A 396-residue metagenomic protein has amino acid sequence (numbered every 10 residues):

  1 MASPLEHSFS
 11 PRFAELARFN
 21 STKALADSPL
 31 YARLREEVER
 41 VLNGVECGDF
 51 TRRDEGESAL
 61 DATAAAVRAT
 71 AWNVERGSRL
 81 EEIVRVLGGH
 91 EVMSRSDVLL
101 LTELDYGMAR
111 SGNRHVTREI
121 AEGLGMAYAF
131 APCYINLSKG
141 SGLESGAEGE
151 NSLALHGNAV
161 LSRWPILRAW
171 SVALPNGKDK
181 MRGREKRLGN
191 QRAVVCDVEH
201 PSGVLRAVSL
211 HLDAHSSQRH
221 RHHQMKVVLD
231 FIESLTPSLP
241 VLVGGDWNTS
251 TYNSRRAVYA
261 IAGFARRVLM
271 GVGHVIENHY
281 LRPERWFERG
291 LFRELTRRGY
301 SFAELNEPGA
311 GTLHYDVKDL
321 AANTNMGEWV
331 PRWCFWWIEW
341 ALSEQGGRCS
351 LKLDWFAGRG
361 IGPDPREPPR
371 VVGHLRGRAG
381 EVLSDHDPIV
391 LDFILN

Functional and structural regions predicted by a protein language model:
M1-R53, S171, E233-L242, T249-N396: Metal-dependent phosphoester-hydrolase catalytic domains
A2-D61, L104-V204, V371: Structured beta-strand-rich core segments of catalytic domains in phosphoester-bond hydrolases
D54-A71, R76: Short, contiguous, helix-prone interaction/anchoring segments in small proteins
T63-A64, T70, E81-G89, S94-S96 (+6 more regions): C-terminal or late-domain output modules
R68-N73, R79, L87-N113, C133 (+8 more regions): Active-site beta-strand/loop signature of hydrolases that rely on acidic residues for catalysis
E75-E81, Y106-S111, K186-L188, S217-R219 (+1 more regions): Acidic-and-aromatic substrate-binding clefts and catalytic sites of carbohydrate-active enzymes
R79, I83, V116, I120 (+3 more regions): Stable alpha-helical elements in mature extracytoplasmic
E82-I83, G112-R114, G140-E144, A173 (+4 more regions): Short aromatic-enriched loop/helix-cap "lid" or pocket-rim segments at secondary-structure transitions that line
